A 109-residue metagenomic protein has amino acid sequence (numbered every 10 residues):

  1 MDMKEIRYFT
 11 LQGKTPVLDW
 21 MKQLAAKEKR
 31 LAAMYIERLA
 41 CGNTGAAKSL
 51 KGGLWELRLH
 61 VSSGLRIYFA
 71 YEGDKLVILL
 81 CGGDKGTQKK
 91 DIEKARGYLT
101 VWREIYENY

Functional and structural regions predicted by a protein language model:
M1-S63, G73-V77, D84-Y109: Basic, Lys/Arg-enriched alpha-helical interface segments
R66-A70: Short, surface-exposed beta-strand/loop micro-motifs that present aromatic residues
